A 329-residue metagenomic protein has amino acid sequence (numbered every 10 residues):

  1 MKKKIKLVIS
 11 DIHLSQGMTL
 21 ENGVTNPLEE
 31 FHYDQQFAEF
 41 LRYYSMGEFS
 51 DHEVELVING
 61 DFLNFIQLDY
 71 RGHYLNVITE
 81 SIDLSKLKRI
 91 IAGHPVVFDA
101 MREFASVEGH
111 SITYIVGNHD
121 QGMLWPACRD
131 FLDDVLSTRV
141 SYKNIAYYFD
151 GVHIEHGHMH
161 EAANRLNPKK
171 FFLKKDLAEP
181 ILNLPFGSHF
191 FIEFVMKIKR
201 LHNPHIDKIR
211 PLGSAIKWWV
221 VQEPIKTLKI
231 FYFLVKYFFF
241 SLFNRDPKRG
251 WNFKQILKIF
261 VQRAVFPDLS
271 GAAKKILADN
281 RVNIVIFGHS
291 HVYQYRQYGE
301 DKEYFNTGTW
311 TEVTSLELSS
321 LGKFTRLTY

Functional and structural regions predicted by a protein language model:
M1-Y329: Extended recognition/assembly regions associated with phosphoester-bond processing machinery
